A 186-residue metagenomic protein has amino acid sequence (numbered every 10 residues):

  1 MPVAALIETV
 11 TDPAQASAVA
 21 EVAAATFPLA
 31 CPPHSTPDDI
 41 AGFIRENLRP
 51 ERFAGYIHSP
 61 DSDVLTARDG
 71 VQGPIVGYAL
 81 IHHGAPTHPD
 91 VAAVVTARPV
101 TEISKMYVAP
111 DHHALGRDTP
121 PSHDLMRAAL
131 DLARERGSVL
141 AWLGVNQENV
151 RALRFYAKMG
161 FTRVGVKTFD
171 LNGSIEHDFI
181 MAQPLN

Functional and structural regions predicted by a protein language model:
P2-L6, V95-T101, V139-L153, A157-N186: C-terminal "cap" of GNAT-fold acetyltransferases
T9-P13, E21-H34, A41-L115, H123-A128 (+3 more regions): Acetyl-CoA-dependent GNAT
D12-Q15, N149: Acidic/polar helix N-cap motif
S17, L65, L153-R154: Alpha-helical elements of the RecA-like P-loop NTPase motor core of helicases
A18, P121-L125, R151: Charged catalytic carboxylate motif
T119, H123, V166-K167: A beta-strand edge to alpha-helix "cap/lid" segment located at domain peripheries
